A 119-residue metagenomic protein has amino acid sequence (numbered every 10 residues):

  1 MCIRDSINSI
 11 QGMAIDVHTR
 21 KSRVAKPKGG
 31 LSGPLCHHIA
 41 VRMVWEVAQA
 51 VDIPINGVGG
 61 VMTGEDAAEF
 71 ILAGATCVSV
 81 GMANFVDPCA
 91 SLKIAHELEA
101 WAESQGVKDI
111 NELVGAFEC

Functional and structural regions predicted by a protein language model:
M1-D5: Conserved small/polar residues in nucleotide/adenosyl-binding loops
S6-M13, G60-V61, D66-K93: Glycine-rich phosphate-binding active-site loops on the catalytic face of alpha/beta enzymes
I15-G29, I71, N84-V107: C-terminal helical cap(s) of enzyme catalytic domains, especially alpha/beta-barrels
H18-D52: Short loop-to-alpha-helix "cap/lid" segments that border enzyme active sites across diverse enzyme classes
L35, L72, A116: Active-site-adjacent loop and "lid" segments of alpha/beta metabolic enzymes
H37, I53-E65: Glycine-rich beta-to-alpha transition loops that act as phosphate-gripper elements at the mouths of alpha/beta enzyme
V51-I55, A75-T76: Short, well-ordered coil/turn segments that N-cap beta-strands
E112-C119: A short, charged, Gly/Pro-tolerant segment at domain boundaries
